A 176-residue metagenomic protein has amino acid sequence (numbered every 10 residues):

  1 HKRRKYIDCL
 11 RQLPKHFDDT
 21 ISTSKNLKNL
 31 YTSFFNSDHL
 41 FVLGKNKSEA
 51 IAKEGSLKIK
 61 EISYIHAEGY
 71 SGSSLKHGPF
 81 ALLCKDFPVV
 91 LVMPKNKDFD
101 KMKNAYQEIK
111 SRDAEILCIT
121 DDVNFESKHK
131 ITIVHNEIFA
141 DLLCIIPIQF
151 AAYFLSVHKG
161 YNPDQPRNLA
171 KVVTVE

Functional and structural regions predicted by a protein language model:
H1-E176: A SIS-like phosphosugar-recognition module
